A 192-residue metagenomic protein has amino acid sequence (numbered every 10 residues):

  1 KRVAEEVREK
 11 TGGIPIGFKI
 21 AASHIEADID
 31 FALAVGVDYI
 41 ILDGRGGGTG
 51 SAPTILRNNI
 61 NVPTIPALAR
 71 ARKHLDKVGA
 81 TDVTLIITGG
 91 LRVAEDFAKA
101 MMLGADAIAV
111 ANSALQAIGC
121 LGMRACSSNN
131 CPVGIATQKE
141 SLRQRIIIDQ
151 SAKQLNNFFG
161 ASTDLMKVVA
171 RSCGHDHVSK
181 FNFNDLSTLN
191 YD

Functional and structural regions predicted by a protein language model:
R2-R143: Glycine-rich phosphate/ribose-binding loops and adjacent secondary-structure elements that form binding surfaces
G119, I146-D192: C-terminal extensions of enzymes
